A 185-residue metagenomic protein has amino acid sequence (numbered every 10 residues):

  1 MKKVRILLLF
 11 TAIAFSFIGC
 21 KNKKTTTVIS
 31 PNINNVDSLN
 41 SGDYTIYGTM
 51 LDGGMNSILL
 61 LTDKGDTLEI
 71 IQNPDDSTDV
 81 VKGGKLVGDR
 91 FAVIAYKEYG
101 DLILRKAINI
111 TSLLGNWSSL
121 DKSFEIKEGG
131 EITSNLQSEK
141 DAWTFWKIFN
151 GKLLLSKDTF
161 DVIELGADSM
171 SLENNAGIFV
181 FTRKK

Functional and structural regions predicted by a protein language model:
M1-L7: Bacterial N-terminal signal peptides that target proteins for export
S16-G19: C-terminal motif of bacterial Sec signal peptides marking the signal peptidase cleavage site
K21-N56, V80-I126, D168-K185: Short, flexible, surface-exposed loop segments at domain boundaries
S41-Y44, L120-F160: N-terminal glycine/threonine-rich, aromatic-flanked beta-hairpin/loop signature
G53-I70: OB-fold (S1/OB) nucleic-acid-binding surfaces
T62-K64, T78, L155: Basic/aromatic-rich interaction segments and small domains that mediate binding to polyanionic partners
D66-G83: Beta-strand/loop nucleic-acid-binding surfaces
K157-L172: Low-complexity, intrinsically disordered Gly/Pro/Thr-rich segments
